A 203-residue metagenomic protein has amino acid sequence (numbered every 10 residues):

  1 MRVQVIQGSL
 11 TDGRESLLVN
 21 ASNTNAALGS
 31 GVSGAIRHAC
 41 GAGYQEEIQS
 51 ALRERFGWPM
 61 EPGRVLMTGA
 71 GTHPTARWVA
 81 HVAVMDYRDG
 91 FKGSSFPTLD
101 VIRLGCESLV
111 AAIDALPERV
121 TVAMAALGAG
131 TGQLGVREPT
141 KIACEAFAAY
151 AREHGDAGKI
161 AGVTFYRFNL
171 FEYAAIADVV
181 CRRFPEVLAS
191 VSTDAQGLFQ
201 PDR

Functional and structural regions predicted by a protein language model:
M1-R203: Macrodomain-like recognition of ADP-ribose-binding/processing modules
